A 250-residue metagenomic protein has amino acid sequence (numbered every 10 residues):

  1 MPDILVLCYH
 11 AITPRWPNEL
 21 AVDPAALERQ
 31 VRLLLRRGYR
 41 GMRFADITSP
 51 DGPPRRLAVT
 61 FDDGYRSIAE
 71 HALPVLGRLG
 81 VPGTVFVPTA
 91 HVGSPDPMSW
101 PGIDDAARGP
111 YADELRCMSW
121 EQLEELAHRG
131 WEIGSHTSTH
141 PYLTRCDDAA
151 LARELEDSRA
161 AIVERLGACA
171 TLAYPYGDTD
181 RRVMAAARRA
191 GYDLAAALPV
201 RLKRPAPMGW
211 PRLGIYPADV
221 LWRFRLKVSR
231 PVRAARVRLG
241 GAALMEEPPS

Functional and structural regions predicted by a protein language model:
M1, L35-R36, P74-G80, M118-S135 (+1 more regions): Acidic (Asp/Glu)-rich catalytic clusters
M1-T60, R66-H71, R145-S250: C-terminal active-site subregion of NodB/CE4 polysaccharide deacetylases
H10, H136, H140: Histidine-centered divalent metal-coordination motifs
T60-F61, G134: Generic enzyme active-site microenvironment
Y65-R66, A90-G93, T139-P141, D178-T179: Solvent-exposed loop/turn segments at secondary-structure junctions within structured extracellular/periplasmic domains
H71-T89: A short alpha/beta connector and helix-capping loop motif
F86-P88, H136, A197-L198: Generic beta-sheet signal
G93-D113: Aromatic- and acidic-residue-enriched segments that line the glycan-binding/catalytic groove of carbohydrate-active
